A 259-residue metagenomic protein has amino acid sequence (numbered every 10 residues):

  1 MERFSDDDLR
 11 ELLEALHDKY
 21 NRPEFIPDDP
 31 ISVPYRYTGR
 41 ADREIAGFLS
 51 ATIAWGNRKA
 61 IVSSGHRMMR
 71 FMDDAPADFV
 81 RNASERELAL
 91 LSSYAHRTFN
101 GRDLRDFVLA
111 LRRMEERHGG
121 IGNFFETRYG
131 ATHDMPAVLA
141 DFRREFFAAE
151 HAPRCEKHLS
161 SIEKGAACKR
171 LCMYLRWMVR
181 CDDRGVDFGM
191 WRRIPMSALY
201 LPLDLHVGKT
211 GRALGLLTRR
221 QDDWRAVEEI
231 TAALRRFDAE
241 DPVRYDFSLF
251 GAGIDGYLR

Functional and structural regions predicted by a protein language model:
M1-R259: HhH-family (HhH-GPD) DNA N-glycosylase catalytic core used in base-excision repair
